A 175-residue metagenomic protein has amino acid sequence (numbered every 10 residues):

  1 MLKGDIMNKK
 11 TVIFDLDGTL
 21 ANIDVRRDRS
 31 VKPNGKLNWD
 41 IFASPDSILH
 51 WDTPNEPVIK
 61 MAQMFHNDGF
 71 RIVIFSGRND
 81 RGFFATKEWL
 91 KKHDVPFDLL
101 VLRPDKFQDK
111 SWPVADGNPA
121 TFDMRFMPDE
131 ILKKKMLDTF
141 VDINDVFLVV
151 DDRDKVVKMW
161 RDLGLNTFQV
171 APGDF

Functional and structural regions predicted by a protein language model:
M1-I6: Short, Lys/Arg-enriched N-terminal segments with co-localized hydrophobic residues within the first ~10-30 amino acids
M7-K9, I143-N144: Alpha-helical hydrophobic/aromatic positions enriched in membrane-embedded helices and signal peptides
N8-Q108: Alpha-helical substrate-recognition element adjacent to the catalytic core
P54-V58, E130-K133, R153: Amphipathic coiled-coil/heptad-repeat helices and related helical stalk/stem segments that mediate oligomerization
A62-H66, D138-V141, R161: Surface-exposed amphipathic alpha-helices with a cationic face
F70-V73, N144-L148: Short active-site oxyanion
D80-F147: Substrate-recognition "cap/lid" segment bordering the active-site pocket of phosphatases
L137, D145-F175: Acidic, Mg2+-coordinating phosphoryl-transfer loop and its flanking beta/alpha structural elements, shared across
